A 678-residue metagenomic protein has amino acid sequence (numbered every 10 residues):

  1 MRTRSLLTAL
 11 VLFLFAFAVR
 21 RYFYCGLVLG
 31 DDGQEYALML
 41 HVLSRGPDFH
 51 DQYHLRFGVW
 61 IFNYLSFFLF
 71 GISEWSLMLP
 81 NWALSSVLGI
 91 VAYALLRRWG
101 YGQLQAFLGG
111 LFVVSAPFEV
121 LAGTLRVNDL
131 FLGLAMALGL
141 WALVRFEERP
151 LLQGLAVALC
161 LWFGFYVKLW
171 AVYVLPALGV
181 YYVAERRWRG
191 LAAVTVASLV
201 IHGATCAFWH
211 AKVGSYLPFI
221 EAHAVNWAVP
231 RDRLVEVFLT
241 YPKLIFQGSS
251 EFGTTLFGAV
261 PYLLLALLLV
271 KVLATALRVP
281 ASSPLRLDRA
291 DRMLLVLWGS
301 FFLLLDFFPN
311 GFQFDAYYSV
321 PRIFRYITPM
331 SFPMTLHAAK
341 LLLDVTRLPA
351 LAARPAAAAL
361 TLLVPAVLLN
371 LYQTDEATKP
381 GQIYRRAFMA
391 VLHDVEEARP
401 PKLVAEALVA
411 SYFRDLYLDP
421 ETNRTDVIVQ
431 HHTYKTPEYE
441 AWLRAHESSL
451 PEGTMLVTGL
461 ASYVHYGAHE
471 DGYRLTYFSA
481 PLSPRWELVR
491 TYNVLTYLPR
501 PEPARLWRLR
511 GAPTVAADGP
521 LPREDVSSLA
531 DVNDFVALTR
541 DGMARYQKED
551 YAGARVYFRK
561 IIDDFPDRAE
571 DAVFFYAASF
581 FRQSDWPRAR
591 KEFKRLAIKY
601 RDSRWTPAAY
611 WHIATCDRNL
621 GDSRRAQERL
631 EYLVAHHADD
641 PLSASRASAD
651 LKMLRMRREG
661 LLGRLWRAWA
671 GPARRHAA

Functional and structural regions predicted by a protein language model:
L10-V11, L159, V196-L199, L341-Q373: Signature aromatic-anchored transmembrane alpha helix within multi-pass, membrane-resident enzymes that catalyze glycan
V19, L191-K271, F301-L305: Membrane-lumen/periplasm interface segments of specific transmembrane helices in polyprenyl phosphate-linked
F23-L38, H50-L65, I72-W75, W170 (+2 more regions): Extracytoplasmic catalytic/substrate-binding loops of multi-pass membrane glycan-assembly enzymes
D31, L55, L121-F131: Short acidic/glycine- and proline-prone juxtamembrane loop motifs at membrane-interface regions of multi-pass membrane
L43, P47, R98-G100, A137-G154 (+3 more regions): Membrane-interface transmembrane helices that cradle and orient dolichyl/undecaprenyl
A122, D129, Y173, D315-T346: Hydrophobic/aromatic-rich transmembrane helices and adjacent perimembrane loops
A142-R145, P150, Y173-G203, V272-V279 (+1 more regions): Perimembrane helix-loop-helix junctions
T361-Y417, T425, H431-H432, A517-S528: Membrane-embedded, lumen/periplasm-facing catalytic core of multi-pass transferases that use lipid-linked donors
